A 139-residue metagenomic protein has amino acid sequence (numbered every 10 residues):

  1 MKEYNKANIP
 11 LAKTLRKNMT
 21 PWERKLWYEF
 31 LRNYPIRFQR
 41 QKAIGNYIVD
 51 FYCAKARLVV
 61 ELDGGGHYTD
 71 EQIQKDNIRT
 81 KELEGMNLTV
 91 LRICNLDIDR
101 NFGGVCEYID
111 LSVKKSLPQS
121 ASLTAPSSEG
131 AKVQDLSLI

Functional and structural regions predicted by a protein language model:
M1-P35, L117-S120, I139: Solvent-exposed, charged helical/coil patches that constitute nucleic-acid or partner-interaction surfaces
L11-K13, D63-G66, A121-T124, A131: A short, structure-level motif marking secondary-structure boundaries and short turns
R16, C94, S127: Residue-level detector of conserved, well-ordered beta-strand and adjacent loop positions that form binding/recognition
K25, N33, A43-I44, K75: Short, conserved clusters of charged catalytic residues that mark active-site and nucleotide-handling motifs
N33-I36, A54-A56: Short glycine/proline-enriched coil/turn segments at helix->beta-strand junctions
R37-Q41: A short linear hydrophobic-aromatic micro-motif
I44-K114: Basic, amphipathic alpha-helical patches used to engage nucleic acids or provide basic targeting signals, exemplified
D110-I139: Intrinsic disorder/low-complexity segments
